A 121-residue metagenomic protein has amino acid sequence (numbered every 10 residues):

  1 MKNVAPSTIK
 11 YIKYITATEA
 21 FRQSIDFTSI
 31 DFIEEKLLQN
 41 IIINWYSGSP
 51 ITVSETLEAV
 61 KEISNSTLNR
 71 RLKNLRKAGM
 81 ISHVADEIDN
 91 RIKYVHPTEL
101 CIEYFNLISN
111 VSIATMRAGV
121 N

Functional and structural regions predicted by a protein language model:
K10-N40: Short alpha-helical segments that sit at the start of domains
F21-Q23, N106-N121: Amphipathic alpha-helical dimerization/coiled-coil segments that flank or bridge DNA-binding/regulatory modules
I41-W45: Short helix-to-turn junction characteristic of helix-turn-helix DNA-binding domains, especially the helix
S47-A59: Short acidic, hydrophobic short linear motifs in intrinsically disordered regions
E62-K77: Short amphipathic alpha-helical interaction segments
R76-D86: A short, conserved structural fragment
D86-I108: Short, cationic-aromatic polyanion-contact patches
